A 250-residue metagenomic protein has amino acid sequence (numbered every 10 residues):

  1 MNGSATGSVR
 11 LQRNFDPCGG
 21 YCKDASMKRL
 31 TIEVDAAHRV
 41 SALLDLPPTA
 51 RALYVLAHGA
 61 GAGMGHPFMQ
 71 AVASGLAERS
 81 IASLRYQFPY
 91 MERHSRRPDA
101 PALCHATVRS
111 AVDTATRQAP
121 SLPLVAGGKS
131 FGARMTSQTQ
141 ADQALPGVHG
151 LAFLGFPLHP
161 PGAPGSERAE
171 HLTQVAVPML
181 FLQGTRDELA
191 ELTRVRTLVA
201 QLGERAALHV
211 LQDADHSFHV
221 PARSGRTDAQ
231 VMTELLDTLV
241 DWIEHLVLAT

Functional and structural regions predicted by a protein language model:
L30-L124, Q138, F218-V231: Serine-hydrolase catalytic machinery in alpha/beta-hydrolase-like enzymes
V55-G59, G155, Q183: The conserved beta1-alpha1 loop
M69, R168, E191-V199: Short alpha-helix in the alpha/beta-hydrolase fold that links the catalytic acid
V108-Q174: Primarily recognizes the serine-hydrolase "nucleophile elbow" in alpha/beta-hydrolase and SGNH/GDSL folds
V175, F181-Q183, D187: Short beta-strand/loop motif that positions the catalytic acidic residue of the alpha/beta-hydrolase fold
R186-A190, H216-S217: Acidic catalytic loop of the alpha/beta-hydrolase fold
L202-V220: Catalytic histidine neighborhood in serine/cysteine hydrolases with alpha/beta-hydrolase-type architecture
R223-T250: Catalytic active-site module of serine/aspartate enzymes centered on a nucleophile-bearing elbow/loop
